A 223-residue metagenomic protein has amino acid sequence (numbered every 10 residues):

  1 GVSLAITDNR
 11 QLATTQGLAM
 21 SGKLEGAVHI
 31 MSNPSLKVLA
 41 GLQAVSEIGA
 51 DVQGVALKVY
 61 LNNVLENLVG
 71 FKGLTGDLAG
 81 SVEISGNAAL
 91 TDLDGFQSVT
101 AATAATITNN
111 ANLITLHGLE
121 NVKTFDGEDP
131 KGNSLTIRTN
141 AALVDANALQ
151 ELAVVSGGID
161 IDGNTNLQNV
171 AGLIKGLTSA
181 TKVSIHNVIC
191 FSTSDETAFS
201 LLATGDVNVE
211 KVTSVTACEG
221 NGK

Functional and structural regions predicted by a protein language model:
G1-Q11, G17-L36, G41-L65, G70-L90 (+7 more regions): Concave beta-strand-loop units of leucine-rich repeat
T197-S200, G222-K223: Extracellular/mature segments of secreted proteins
